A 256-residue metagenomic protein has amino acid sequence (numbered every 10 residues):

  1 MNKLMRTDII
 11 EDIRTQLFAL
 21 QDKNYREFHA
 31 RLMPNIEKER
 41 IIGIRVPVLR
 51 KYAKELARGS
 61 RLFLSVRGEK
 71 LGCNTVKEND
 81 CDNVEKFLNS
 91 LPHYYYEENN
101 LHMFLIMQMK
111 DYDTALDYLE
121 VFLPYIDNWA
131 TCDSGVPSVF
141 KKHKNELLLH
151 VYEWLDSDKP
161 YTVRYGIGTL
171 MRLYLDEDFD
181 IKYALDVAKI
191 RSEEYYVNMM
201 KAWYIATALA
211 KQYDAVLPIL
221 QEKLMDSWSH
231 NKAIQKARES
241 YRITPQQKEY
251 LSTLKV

Functional and structural regions predicted by a protein language model:
M1-V256: Alpha-helical scaffold domains
